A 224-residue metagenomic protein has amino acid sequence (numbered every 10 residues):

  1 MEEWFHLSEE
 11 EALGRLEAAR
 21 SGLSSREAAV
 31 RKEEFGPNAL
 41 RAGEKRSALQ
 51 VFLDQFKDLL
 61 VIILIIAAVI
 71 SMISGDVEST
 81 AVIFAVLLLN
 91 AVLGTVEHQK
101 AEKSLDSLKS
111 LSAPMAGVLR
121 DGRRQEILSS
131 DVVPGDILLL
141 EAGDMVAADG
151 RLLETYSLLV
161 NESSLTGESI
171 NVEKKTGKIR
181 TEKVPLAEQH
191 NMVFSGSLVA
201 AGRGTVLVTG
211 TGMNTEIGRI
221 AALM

Functional and structural regions predicted by a protein language model:
M1-M224: Conserved cytosolic headpiece of P-type ATPases
